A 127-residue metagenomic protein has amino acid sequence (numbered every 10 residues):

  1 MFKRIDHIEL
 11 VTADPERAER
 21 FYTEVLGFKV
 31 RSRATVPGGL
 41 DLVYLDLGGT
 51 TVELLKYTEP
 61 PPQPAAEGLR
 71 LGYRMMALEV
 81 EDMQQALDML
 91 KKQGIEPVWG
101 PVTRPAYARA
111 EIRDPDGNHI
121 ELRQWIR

Functional and structural regions predicted by a protein language model:
M1, L87-R127: Vicinal oxygen chelate
M1-R17, Y73-L78, I126-R127: N-terminal beta-strand motif that seeds the catalytic metal site of vicinal oxygen chelate
R4, G39-D41, G48, G72 (+1 more regions): Exposed loop/turn and edge beta-strand positions of beta-sandwich/beta-sheet ligand-binding modules
V11-T51: Core segments of cupin and vicinal oxygen chelate
F21, Q84-M89: Short amphipathic alpha-helices within nucleic acid-binding modules
R31-S32, G38-G39, E59-A65, W99: A short, acidic/glycine-rich surface segment
G48-T50, L55-E59, W125: Generic beta-structure capping elements
L69, M76-M83: Mid-chain, well-packed structural core segment of small domains
